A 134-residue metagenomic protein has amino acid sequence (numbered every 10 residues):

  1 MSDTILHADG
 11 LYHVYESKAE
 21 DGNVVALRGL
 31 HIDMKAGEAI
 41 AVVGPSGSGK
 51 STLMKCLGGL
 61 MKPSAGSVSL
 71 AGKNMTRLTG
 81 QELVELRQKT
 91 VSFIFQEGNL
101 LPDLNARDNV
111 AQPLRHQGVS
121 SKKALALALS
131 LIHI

Functional and structural regions predicted by a protein language model:
V24, M75-S92: ABC ATPase NBD coupling module
V43-P45: The feature captures the beta-strand-to-loop junction immediately N-terminal to the Walker
G58: Helix-to-loop junction immediately C-terminal to a conserved catalytic motif
G66-N74, L127: Conserved ABC transporter NBD signature motif
L104-Q112: Short coil-to-helix segment of the ABC ATPase nucleotide-binding domain corresponding to the Q-loop/switch region
I132-I134: Conserved small/polar residues in nucleotide/adenosyl-binding loops
